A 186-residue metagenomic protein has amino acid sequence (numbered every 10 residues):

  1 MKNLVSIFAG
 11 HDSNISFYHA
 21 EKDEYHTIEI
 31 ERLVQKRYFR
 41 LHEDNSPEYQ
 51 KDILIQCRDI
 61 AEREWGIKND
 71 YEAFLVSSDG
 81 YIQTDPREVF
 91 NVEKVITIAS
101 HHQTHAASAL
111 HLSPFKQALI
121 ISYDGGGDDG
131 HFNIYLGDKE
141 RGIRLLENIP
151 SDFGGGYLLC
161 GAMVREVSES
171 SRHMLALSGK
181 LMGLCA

Functional and structural regions predicted by a protein language model:
M1-A186: Short acidic/glycine-rich loops and adjacent helix/strand connectors that line catalytic pockets where negatively
